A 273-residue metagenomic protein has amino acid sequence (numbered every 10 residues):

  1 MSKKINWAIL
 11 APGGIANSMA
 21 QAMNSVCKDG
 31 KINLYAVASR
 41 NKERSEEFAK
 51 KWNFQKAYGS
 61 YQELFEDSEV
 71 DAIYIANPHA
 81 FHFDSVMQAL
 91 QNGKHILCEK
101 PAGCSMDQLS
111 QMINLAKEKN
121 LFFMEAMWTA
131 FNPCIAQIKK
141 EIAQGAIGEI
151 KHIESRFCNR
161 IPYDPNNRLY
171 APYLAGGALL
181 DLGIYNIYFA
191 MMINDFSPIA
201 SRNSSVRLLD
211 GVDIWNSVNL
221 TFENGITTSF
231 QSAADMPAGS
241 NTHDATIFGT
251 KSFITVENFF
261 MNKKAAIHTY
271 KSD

Functional and structural regions predicted by a protein language model:
M1-W52: N-terminal Rossmann-like dinucleotide-binding module
M19, W52-L115: Beta-loop-alpha module in the N-terminal Rossmann-like domain of NAD(P)-dependent dehydrogenases, especially those
I32-A36, D71-I73, G176-G177: Short active-site oxyanion
Y58, C98, F123-E125, F230 (+1 more regions): Hydrophobic residues in well-ordered beta-strands that form the structural core
Q111-W128, E149-H152: Rossmann-fold dehydrogenase core element
T129-N203, L208: Predominantly a Rossmann-like dinucleotide-binding segment in NAD(P)-dependent oxidoreductases
Y188-K263: Contiguous beta-strand/loop segments that form the cofactor/metal-binding neighborhood of enzyme cores
